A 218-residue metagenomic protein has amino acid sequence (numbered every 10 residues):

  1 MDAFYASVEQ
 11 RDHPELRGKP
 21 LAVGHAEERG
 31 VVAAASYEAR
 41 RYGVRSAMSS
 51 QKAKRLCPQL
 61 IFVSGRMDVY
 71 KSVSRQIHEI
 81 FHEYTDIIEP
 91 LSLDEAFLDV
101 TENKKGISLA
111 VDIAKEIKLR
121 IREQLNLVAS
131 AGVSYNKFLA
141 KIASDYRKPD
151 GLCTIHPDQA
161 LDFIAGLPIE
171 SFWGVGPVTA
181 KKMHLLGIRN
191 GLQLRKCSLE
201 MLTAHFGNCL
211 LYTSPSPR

Functional and structural regions predicted by a protein language model:
M1-L211: Gly/Gly-Pro- and Ser/Thr-rich, intrinsically disordered tail segments characteristic of DNA damage-repair and tolerance
Y212-R218: Conserved small/polar residues in nucleotide/adenosyl-binding loops
